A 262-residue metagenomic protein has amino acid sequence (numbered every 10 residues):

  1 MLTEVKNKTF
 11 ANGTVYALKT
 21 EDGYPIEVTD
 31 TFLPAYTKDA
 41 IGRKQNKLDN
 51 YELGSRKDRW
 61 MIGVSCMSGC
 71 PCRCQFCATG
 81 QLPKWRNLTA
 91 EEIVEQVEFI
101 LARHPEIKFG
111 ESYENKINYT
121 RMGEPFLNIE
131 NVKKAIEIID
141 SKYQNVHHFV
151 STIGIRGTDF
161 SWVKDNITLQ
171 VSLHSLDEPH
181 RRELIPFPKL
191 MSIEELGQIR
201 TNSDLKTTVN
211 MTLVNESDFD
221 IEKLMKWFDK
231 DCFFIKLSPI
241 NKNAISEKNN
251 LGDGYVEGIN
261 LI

Functional and structural regions predicted by a protein language model:
M1-W60, C72: Flexible, acidic/Gly-rich N-terminal and inter-domain linker regions that tether and position cofactor-handling modules
L2, G13-A17, C72-R73, L82 (+3 more regions): SAM-dependent transferase fold signal centered on methyltransferase-like domains, encompassing both Class I
E4-K6, N50-G54, D58, Q81 (+4 more regions): Short, flexible coil/linker segments at or flanking structured domains
N7-T9, S65-C66, T79, S151: Short linear Ser/Thr-Pro motifs
T20-D22, F32-P34, S68, L173-S175 (+2 more regions): Non-catalytic surface loops within mature trypsin-like serine protease
A35-T37, N46-L48, G54-E95, F99: Canonical Radical SAM [4Fe-4S] cluster-binding loop centered on the CxxxCxxC motif and its immediate flanking residues
I100-I262: Conserved AdoMet/S-adenosylmethionine-binding subsite of the radical SAM
